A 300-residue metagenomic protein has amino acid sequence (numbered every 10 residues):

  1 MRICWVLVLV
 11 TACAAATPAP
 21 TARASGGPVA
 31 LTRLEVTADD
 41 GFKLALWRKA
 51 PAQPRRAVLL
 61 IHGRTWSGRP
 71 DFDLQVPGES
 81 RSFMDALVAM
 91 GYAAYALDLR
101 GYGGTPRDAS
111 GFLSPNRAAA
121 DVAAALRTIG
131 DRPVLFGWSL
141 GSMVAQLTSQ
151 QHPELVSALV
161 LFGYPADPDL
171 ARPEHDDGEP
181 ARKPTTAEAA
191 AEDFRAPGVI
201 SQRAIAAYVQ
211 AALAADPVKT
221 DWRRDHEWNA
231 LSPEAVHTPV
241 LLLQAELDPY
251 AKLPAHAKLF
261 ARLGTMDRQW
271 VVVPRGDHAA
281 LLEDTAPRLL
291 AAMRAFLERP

Functional and structural regions predicted by a protein language model:
S25-P51: N-terminal cap/lid segment of alpha/beta-hydrolase-fold proteins
Q53, V58-Y95: Short, surface-exposed "cap/lid" segments of acyl-processing enzymes
A119-P133: Conserved acidic catalytic loop of the alpha/beta-hydrolase fold
D131-D167: Conserved hydrolase catalytic core segment
V236, L242-Q244: Short beta-strand/loop motif that positions the catalytic acidic residue of the alpha/beta-hydrolase fold
T238, K252-A261: Short alpha-helix in the alpha/beta-hydrolase fold that links the catalytic acid
L247-A251, A279-A280: Acidic catalytic loop of the alpha/beta-hydrolase fold
G276-A286: Catalytic histidine-centered segment of alpha/beta-hydrolase-like enzymes
